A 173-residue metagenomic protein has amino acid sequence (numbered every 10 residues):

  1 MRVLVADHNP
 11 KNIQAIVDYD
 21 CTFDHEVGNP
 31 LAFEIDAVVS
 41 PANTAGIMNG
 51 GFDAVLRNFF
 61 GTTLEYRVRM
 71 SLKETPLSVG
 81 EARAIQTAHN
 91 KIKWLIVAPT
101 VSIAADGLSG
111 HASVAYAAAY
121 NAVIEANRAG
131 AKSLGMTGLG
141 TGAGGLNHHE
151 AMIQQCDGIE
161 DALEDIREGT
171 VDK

Functional and structural regions predicted by a protein language model:
M1-A112, Y116, Y120-A126: Glycine-/small-residue-enriched capping loops at alpha/beta junctions
V3-A6, T100-K173: Phosphate/ribose-phosphate-bearing ligand recognition and processing surfaces, centered on ADP-ribose/NAD(+/P+) systems
